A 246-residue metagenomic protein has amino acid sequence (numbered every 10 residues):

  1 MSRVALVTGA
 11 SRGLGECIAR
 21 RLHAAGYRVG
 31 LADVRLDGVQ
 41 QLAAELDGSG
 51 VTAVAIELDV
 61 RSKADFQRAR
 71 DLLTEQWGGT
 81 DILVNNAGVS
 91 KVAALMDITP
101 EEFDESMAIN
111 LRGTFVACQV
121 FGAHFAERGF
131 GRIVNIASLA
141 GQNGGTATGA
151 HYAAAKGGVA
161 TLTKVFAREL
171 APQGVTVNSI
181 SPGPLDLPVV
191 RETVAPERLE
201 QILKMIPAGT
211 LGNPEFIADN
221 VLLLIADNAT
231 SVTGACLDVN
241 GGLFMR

Functional and structural regions predicted by a protein language model:
A94-L95, E102-M107, V190, I202: Substrate-binding pocket helix/loop in short-chain dehydrogenase/reductase
C118, A155, T163: Active-site helix of classical SDR
A123, R168-E169: Alpha-helical segment proximal to the catalytic Tyr-Lys
S138: Residue(s) in the substrate-gating loop at a strand-loop-helix junction that position the organic substrate next
N143, L222, T233-R246: Short C-terminal tail/terminal secondary-structure segment of NAD(P)H-dependent dehydrogenase/reductase domains
A171, T176, V232-G234: Short, small/polar-rich loop/turn modules that mediate ligand/substrate recognition or access, typified
I206-I217: A conserved structural motif in NAD(P)-dependent oxidoreductases
